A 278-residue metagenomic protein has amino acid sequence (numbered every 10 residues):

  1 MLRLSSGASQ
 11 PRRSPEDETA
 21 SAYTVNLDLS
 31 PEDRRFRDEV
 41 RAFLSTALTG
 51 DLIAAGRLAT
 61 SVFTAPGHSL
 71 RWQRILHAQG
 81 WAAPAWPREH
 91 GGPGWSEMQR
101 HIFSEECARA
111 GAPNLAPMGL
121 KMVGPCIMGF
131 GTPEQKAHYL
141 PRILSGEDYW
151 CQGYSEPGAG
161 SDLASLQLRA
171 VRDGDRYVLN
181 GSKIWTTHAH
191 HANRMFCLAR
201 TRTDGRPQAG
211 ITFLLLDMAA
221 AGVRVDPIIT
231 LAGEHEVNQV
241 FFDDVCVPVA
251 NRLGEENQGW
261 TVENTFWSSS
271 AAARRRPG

Functional and structural regions predicted by a protein language model:
L4, R13-P15: Compositionally biased, intrinsically disordered low-complexity segments enriched in Pro/Arg/Gln/His
L29, V223-G278: Glycine-rich beta->alpha junctions and the first turn(s) of the following alpha-helix
L70-A137, P141-E147, H188-R194, A273: Internal helix-loop-helix
G146-Y154, L198: A short, Trp-centered hydrophobic/proline-enriched beta-strand micro-motif
A159-S161, I184-A189, L231-A232: Glycine-rich phosphate/pyrophosphate-binding beta-alpha loops
L168-V171: A structural signal for short hydrophobic beta-strand segments in well-ordered beta-sheet cores
D175-R176, N180-D226: A short core secondary-structure module
